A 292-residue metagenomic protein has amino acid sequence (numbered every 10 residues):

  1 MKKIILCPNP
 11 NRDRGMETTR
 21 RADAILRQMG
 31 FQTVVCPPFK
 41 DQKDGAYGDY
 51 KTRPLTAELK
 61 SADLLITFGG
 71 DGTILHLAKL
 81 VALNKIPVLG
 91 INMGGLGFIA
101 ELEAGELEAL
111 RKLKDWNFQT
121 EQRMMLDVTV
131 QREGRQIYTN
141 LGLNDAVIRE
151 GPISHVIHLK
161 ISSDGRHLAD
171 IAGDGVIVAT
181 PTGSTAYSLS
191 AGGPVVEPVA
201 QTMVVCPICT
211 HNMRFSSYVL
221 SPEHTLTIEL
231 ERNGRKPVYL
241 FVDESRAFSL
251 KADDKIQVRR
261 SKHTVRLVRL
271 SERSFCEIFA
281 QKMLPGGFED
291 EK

Functional and structural regions predicted by a protein language model:
M1-L64, G105-E121, V130-N140: ATP/NTP phosphate-donor binding region
L6, T67, V178: Redox-cofactor binding/interface segments in oxidoreductases and associated redox assembly factors
N11, D71-T73, L96, T182-S184: Short glycine-rich anion-binding loops that position phosphate/pyrophosphate groups of nucleotides and phosphorylated
G15-M16, G72-L77, T185-S190: Short glycine/serine/threonine-rich phosphate/pyrophosphate-binding segments that cradle anionic phosphate groups
H76, V81-I91, F98: Gly/Ser-rich helix-loop-strand patches that form or flank binding pockets for ribonucleotide-derived cofactors
G95-D174: Catalytic core of DAGKc-family lipid kinases
I148, I153, D164-H167, F215-K292: ATP/nucleoside-binding phosphotransfer catalytic cores, i.e., glycine-rich phosphate-binding loops
R166-G173, I177-R214: Gly/Ser/Thr-rich active-site loops/lids in small-molecule metabolic enzymes that frequently grip phosphoryl groups
